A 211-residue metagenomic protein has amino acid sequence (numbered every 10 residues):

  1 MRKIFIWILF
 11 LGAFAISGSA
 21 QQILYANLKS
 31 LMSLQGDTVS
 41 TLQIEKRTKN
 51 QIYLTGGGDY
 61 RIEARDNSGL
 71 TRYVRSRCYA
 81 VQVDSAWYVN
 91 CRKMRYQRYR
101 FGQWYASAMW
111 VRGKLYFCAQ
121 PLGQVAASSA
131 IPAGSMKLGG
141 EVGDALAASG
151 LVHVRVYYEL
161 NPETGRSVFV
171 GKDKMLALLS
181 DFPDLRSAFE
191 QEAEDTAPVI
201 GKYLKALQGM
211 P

Functional and structural regions predicted by a protein language model:
M1-L24: Bacterial Sec-dependent N-terminal signal peptides
I6-I8, H153, Q191: Generic detector of short alpha-helix boundary/capping microenvironments and adjacent low-complexity segments
I23-L185: Aromatic-patch recognition
L176-P211: C-terminal partner/receptor-binding element of secreted or periplasmic proteins
